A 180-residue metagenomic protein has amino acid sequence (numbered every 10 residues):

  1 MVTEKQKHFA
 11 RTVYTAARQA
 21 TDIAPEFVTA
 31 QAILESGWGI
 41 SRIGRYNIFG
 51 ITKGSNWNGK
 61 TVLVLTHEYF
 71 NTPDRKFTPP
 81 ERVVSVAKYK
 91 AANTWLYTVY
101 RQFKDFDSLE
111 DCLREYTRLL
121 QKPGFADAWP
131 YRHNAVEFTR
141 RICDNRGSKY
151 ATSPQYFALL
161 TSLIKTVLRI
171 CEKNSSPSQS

Functional and structural regions predicted by a protein language model:
M1-S180: Catalytic cores of secreted/periplasmic lytic hydrolases that degrade extracellular macromolecules
